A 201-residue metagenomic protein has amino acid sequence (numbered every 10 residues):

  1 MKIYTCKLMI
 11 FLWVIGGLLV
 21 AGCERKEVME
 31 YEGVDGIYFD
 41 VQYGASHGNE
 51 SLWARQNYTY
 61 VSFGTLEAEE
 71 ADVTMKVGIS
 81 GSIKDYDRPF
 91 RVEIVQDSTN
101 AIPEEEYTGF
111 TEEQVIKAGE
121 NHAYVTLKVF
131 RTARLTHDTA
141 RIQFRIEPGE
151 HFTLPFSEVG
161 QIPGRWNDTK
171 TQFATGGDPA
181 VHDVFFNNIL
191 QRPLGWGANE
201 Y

Functional and structural regions predicted by a protein language model:
M1-I10: Bacterial N-terminal signal peptides that target proteins for export
Y4, Y58, T108, A118-G119: Generic alpha-helix detector with strongest preference for long hydrophobic helices that associate with membranes
L19-G22: C-terminal motif of bacterial Sec signal peptides marking the signal peptidase cleavage site
E24-T111, Y124, K128-Y201: Intrinsically disordered, low-complexity regulatory regions in eukaryotic proteins
Q114-H122: Short proline/glycine- and polar residue-rich coil/turn motifs
